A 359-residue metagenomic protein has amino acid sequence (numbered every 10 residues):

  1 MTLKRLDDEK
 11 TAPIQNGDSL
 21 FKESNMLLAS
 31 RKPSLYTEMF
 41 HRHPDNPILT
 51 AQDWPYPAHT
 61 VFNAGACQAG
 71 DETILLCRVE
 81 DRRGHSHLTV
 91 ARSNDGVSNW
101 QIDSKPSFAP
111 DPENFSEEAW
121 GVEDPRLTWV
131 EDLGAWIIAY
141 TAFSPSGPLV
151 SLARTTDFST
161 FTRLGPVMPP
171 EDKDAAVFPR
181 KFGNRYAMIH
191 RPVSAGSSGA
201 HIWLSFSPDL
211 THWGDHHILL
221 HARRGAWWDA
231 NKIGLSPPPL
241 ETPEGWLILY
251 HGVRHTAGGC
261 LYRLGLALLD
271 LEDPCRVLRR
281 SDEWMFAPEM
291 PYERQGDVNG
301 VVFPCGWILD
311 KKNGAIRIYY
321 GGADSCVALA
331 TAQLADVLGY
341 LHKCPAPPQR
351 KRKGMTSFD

Functional and structural regions predicted by a protein language model:
T2-D7, G17-W120, W129-A176, R180-N231 (+2 more regions): Beta-rich carbohydrate-recognition and catalytic domains
K10-T11: Polybasic, lysine-rich low-complexity intrinsically disordered segments
